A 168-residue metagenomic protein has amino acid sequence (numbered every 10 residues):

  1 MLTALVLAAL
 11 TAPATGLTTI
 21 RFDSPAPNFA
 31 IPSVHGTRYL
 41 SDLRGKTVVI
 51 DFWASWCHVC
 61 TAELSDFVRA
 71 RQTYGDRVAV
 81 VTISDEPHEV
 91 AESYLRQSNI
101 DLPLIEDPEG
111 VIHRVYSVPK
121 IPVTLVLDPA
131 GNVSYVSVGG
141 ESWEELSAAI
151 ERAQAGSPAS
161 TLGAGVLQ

Functional and structural regions predicted by a protein language model:
A4-N28, A159-Q168: N-proximal helix/coil linker or "cap" segments that precede and/or mark the start of modular domains
I20-D23, N28-V48: A short beta-strand-turn-helix
R44-K46, D76, D101, V118: Active-site acidic short loop of glycosyltransferases
K46-V48, F52-W56, P87, K120: Short pre-active-site segment immediately N-terminal to redox-active cysteine/selenocysteine motifs in thiol-based
V48-I50, V81-I83, L125: Conserved hydrophobic packing residues within short motifs/helices of P-loop NTPase cores of ABC-family ATPases
S55-A62, V123: C-type cytochrome heme c attachment motif
T61-S98, P108-R114: Structural microenvironment flanking redox-active thiols in thiol-disulfide oxidoreductases
R96-D101, P108-Q154: Thiol/disulfide oxidoreductase modules built on the thioredoxin-like
